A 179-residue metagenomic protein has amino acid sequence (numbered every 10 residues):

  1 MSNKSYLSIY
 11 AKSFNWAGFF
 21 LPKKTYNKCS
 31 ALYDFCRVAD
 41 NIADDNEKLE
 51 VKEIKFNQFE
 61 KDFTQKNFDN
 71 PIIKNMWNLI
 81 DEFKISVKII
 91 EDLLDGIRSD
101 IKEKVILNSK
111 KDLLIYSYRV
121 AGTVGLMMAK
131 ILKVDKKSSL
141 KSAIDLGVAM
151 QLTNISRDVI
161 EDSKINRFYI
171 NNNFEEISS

Functional and structural regions predicted by a protein language model:
M1-S179: Acidic catalytic motifs of isoprenoid enzymes
